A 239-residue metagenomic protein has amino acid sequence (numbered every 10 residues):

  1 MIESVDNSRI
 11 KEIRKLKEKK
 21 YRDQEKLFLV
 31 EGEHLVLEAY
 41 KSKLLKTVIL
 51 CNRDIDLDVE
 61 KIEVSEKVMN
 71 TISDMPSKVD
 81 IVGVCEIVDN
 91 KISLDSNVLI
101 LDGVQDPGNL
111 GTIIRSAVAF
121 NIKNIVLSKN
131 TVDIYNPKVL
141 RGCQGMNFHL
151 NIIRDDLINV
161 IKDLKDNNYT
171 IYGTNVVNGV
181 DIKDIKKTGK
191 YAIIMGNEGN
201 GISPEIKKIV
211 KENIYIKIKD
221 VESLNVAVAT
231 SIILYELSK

Functional and structural regions predicted by a protein language model:
M1-N52, T131-V132: Boundary-proximal intrinsically disordered activation/regulatory segments immediately upstream of a helical core
M1-S4, I62-S65, L150-I158: Short acidic-hydrophobic, aromatic-tinged amphipathic segments that line or gate anion-handling sites
G32, Q105-I113, S223-A227: Amphipathic alpha-helical repeat scaffolds
L57-M69, S96, G189-A192, K211: Active-site regions of enzymes building and remodeling cell-envelope glycoconjugates
K61-D89: Glycine/small-residue-rich loop that forms an oxyanion/phosphate-binding "nest" at active or ligand-binding sites
L94-N178: RNA substrate-binding interface of SAM-dependent RNA methyltransferases
A119-F120, V139-M146, P204-K239: Structured adenosyl-cofactor binding patch, chiefly the S-adenosyl-L-methionine
G173-E222: Active-site/ligand-binding-proximal alpha/beta "capping" segment
